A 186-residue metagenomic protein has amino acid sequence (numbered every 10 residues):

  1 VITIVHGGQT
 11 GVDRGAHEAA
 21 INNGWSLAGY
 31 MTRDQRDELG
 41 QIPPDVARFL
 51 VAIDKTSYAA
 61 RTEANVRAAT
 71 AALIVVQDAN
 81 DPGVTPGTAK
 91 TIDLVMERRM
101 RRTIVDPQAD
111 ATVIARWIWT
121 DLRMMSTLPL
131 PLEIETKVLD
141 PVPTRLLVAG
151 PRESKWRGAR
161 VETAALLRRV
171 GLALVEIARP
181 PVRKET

Functional and structural regions predicted by a protein language model:
I2-L146, G150-P180: Acidic/glycine-enriched connector segments
K184-T186: Conserved binding/recognition cores within well-folded domains
